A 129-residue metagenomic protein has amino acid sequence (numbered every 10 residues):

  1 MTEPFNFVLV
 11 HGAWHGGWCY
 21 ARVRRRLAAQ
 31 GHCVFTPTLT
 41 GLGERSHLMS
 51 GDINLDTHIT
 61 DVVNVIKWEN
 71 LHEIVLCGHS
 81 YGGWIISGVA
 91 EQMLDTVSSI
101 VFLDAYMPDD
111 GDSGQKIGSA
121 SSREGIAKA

Functional and structural regions predicted by a protein language model:
T2-P4, N70-H72, D95: Active-site acidic short loop of glycosyltransferases
T2-S46: Conserved HGGG/HGGXW glycine-rich cap/lid loop of the alpha/beta-hydrolase fold
N6, E73-V75, S99: Structural motif
R22, G88-Q92: Active-site signature of alpha/beta-hydrolase-fold catalytic machinery across serine- and Asp/Cys-nucleophile hydrolases
C33-F35, L39-V75, E91-Q92, Q115-S119: Active-site loop/oxyanion-hole signature of alpha/beta-hydrolase fold enzymes
L76-G78, L103: Short beta-strand immediately N-terminal to the catalytic nucleophile in serine-hydrolase-like folds
G78, G82, I86: Gly/Ala-rich beta-loop-alpha elbow adjacent to hydrolase catalytic centers
E91-A129: Flexible "cap/lid" loop of the alpha/beta hydrolase fold
